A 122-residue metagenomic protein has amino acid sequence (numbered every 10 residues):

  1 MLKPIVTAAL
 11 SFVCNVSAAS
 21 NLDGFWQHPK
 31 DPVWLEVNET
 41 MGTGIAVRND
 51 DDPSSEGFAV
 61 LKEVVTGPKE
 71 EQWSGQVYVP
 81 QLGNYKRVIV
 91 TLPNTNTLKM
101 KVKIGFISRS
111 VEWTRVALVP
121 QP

Functional and structural regions predicted by a protein language model:
M1-A8: Sec-dependent signal peptide recognition, specifically the positively charged N-region followed immediately by
A9-A19: Hydrophobic h-region of N-terminal signal peptides that target proteins for export in Gram-negative bacteria
S17-L22, K103-I107: Short beta-strand segments and strand-loop junctions that repeat across beta-rich extracellular domains
L22-R87, T114-L118: Central antiparallel beta-sheet cores of small beta-barrel/beta-sandwich binding domains
K30-P32, T95, S108: A generic structural motif
V90, T97-S110: Short, exposed beta-strand-loop hairpins at the edges of beta-sheets in extracellular/periplasmic proteins
G105-P122: Edge beta-strand at a domain terminus
